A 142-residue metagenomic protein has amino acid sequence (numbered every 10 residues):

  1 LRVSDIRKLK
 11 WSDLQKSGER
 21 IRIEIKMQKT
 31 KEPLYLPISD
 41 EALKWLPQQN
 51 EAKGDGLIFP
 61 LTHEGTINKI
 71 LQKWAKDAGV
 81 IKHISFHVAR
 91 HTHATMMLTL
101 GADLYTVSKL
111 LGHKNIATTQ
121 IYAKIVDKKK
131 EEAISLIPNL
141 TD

Functional and structural regions predicted by a protein language model:
L1-Q48: Conserved tyrosine-mediated DNA breakage-rejoining catalytic core shared by Y-recombinases
R2-D5, K73, R90-K114, I121: C-terminal catalytic core of tyrosine-transesterase DNA break-rejoin enzymes
D13-R20, I81-H83, A102-I121, E132: Short, polar N-cap/turn motifs at the start of nucleic acid-interacting alpha helices
E19, E32, K53, V80 (+1 more regions): Exposed loop/turn and edge beta-strand positions of beta-sandwich/beta-sheet ligand-binding modules
M27-K31, E64, L111, N115-L136: Catalytic-site neighborhood detector that most strongly recognizes the C-terminal catalytic loop/helix of tyrosine
Q28-P47, K53-K73: C-terminal catalytic core of Y-nucleophile DNA break-rejoin enzymes
T62-G65, I81-G101: Short basic/aromatic active-site micro-motif
I137-D142: C-terminal secondary-structure termini that scaffold catalytic or DNA-interacting sites
